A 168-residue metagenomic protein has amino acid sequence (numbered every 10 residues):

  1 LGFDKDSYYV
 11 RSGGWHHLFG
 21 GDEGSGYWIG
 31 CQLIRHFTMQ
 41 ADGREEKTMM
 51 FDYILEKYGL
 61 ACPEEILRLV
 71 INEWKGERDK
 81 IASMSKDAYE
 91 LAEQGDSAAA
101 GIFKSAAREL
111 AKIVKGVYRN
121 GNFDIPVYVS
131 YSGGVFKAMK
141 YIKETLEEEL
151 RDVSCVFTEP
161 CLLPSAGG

Functional and structural regions predicted by a protein language model:
L1-K47: Phosphate-binding/catalytic loop of phosphoryl-transfer enzymes
I34-G168: ATP-binding/phosphotransfer module of carbohydrate and carboxylate kinases, centering on a glycine-rich
